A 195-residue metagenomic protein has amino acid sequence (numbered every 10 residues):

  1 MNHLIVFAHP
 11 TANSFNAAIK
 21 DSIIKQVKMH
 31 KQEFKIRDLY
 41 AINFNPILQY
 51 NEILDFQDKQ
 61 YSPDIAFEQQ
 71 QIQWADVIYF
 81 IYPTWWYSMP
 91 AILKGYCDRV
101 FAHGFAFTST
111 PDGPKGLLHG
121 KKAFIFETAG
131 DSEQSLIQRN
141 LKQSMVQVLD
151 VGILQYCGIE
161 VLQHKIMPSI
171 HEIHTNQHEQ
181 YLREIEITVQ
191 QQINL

Functional and structural regions predicted by a protein language model:
M1-F105, S169-L195: N-terminal beta1-alpha1-beta2 submodule of the flavodoxin-like/Rossmannoid cofactor-binding fold
K31-E33, G120, G158-V161: A generic structural signal for alpha->beta connector loops
R37, F126, H164-M167: Hydrophobic residues at beta-strand termini and immediately following loops that shape nucleotide-binding pockets
A41-F44, A102-G104, K115, V151 (+2 more regions): Generic secondary-structure boundary/loop-capping signal
T108-Y156: Short, glycine-/small-residue-rich phosphate/pyrophosphate-handling segment
L136-L195: Glycine-rich phosphate/pyrophosphate-binding loop and the adjoining helix
